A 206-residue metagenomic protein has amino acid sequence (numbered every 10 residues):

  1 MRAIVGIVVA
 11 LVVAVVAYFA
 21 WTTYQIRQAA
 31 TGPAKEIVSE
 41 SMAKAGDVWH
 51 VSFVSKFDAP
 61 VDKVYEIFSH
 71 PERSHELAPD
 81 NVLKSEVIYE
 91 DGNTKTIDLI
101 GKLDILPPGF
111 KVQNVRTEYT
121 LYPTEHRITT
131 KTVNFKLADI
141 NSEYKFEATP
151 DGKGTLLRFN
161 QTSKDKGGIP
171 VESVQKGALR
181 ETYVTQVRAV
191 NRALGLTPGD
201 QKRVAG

Functional and structural regions predicted by a protein language model:
M1-V16: N-terminal Sec-pathway targeting helices
Y18-G92: Hydrophobic ligand-binding cavity/cleft-lining segments
S41-A45, S85-K136, R188-G206: Glycine-rich portal/gate segments that line the openings of hydrophobic small-molecule binding cavities
V48-K56, T94-T96, N114-R116, R127 (+2 more regions): Intrinsic-disorder/low-complexity, polar/charged segments enriched in Ser/Thr/Lys/Arg/Asp/Glu/Gln
D58-D62, I88-T94, T120-R127, K145-L156: A short, structured loop/turn motif at beta-sheet edges
K63-F68, S74, Y119, I128-T130 (+2 more regions): Hydrophobic pocket/interface hotspot
I67-L77, T149, T162, A189 (+2 more regions): Structured segments of extracytoplasmic/periplasmic soluble domains in secreted or envelope-associated proteins
K131-V184: Beta-strand/loop substructures that line and gate deep hydrophobic ligand-binding cavities in soluble
